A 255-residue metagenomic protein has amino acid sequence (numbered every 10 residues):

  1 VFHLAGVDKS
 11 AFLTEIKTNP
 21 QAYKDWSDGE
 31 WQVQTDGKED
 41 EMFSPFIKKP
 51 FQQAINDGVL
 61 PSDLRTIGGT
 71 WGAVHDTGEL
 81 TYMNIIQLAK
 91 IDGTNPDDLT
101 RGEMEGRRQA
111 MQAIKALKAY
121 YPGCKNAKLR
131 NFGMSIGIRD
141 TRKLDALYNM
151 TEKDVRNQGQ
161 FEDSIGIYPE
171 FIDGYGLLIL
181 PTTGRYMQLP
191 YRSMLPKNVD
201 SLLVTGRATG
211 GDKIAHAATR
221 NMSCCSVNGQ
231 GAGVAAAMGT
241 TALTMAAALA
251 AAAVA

Functional and structural regions predicted by a protein language model:
V1-T205, T209-A215: Mobile, glycine/GP-rich and aromatic-enriched active-site lid/loop segments adjacent to catalytic centers
T209-C224, N228: Amphipathic, heptad-repeat alpha-helical segments used for oligomerization and assembly
S226-L243: Internal hydrophobic alpha-helix adjacent to the cofactor/substrate pocket in enzyme cavities
G239-A255: Non-catalytic terminal regions with compositionally biased, polar/charged low complexity
